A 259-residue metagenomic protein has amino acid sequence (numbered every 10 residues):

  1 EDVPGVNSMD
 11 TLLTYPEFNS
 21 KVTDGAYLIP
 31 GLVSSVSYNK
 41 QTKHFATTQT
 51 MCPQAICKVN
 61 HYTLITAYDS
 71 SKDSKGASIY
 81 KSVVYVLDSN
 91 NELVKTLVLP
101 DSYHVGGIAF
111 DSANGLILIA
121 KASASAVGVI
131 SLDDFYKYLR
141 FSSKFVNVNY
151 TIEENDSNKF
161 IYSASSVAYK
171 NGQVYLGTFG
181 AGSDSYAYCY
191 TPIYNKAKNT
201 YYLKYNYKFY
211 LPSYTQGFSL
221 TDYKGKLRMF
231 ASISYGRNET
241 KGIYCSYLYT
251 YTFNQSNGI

Functional and structural regions predicted by a protein language model:
E1-H44: Sequence/structural signature of beta-propeller modules and their immediately flanking N-terminal secretory/stalk
L32-T47, L93-V98, V146-N158, T200-F209: A short beta-strand motif characteristic of beta-propeller blades
S35-K75: Beta-strand-rich domains and repeat architectures in extracellular enzymes and scaffolds, especially beta-propellers
T50-A55, S102-A109, S157-A168, P212-T221: Repeated scaffold domains used in trafficking and secretory/extracellular systems, primarily beta-propellers
K58-H61, F110-N114, Y169-N171, T221-G225: Residue-level detector of Asp-centered blade-edge/turn motifs that repeat once per structural unit in beta-propeller
S70-S74, S123-A126, G180-D184, Y235-T240: Short glycine/acidic-enriched loop and turn motifs that connect beta-strands
I79-N90, V129-Y138, Y186-K196, G242-G258: Beta-propeller blade signature
G177, F209-G258: Loop/turn-rich, solvent-exposed surfaces of beta-rich toroidal or solenoidal domains
